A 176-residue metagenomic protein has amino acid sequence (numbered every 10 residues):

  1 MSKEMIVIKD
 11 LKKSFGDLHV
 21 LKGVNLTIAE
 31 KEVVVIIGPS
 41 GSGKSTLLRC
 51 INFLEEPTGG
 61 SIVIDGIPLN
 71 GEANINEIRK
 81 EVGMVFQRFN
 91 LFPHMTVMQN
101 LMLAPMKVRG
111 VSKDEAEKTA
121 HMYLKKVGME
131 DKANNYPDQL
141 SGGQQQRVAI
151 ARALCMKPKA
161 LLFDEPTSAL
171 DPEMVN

Functional and structural regions predicted by a protein language model:
K3-N176: ABC family nucleotide-binding domain
